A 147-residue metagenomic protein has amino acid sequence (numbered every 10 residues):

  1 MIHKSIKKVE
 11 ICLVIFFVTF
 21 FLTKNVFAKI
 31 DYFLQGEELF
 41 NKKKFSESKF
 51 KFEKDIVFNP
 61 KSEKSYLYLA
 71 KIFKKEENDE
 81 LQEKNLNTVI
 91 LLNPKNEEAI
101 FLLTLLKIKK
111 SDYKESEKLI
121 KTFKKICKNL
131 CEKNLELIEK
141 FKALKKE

Functional and structural regions predicted by a protein language model:
N41-K42, K75-E76, K109, K140-E147: Register position in tetratricopeptide repeats
D55, T88-V89, T122-F123: Canonical positions in the second alpha-helix
Y68, L102, E136-K140: Canonical tetratricopeptide repeat
E117-E147: Terminal, low-structured helical/coil segments at or just beyond the last alpha-helical repeat
